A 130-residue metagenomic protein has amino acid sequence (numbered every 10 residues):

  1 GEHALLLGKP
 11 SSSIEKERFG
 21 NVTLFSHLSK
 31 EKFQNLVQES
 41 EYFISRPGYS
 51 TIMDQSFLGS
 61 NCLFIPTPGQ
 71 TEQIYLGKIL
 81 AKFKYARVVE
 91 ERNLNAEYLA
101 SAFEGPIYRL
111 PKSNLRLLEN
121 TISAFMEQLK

Functional and structural regions predicted by a protein language model:
G1-Y42, I52, R92: Donor-nucleotide binding loops and adjacent catalytic segments primarily of GT-B fold Leloir glycosyltransferases
E31-K32, T51, Y98, T121: Short acidic active-site motifs
F33-Y75: A donor-sugar binding/catalytic signature common to diverse glycosyltransferases and related nucleotide-sugar
L36-V37, Y42, V89-R92, E97 (+1 more regions): Catalytic-core helical/loop segments in enzymes performing group transfer/polymerization on anionic/lipid-linked
F57-G105: Nucleotide-sugar donor-binding patch of glycosyltransferase catalytic domains
A100-K130: C-terminal amphipathic helix plus adjacent low-complexity, charged tail appended to glycosyltransferase catalytic
